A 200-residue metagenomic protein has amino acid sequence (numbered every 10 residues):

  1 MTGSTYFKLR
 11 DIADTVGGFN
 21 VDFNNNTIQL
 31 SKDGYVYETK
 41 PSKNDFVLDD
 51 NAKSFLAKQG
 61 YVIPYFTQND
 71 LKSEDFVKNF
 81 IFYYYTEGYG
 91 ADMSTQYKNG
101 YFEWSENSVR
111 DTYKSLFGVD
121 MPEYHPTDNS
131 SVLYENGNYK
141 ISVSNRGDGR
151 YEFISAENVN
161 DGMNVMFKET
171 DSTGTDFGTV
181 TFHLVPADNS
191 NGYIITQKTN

Functional and structural regions predicted by a protein language model:
M1, S31-V36, K168-S172, K198-N200: Secondary-structure transition/turn motif
M1-D45: Primary recognition of N-terminal secretory signal peptides and signal-anchoring hydrophobic helices
T2-L9, E74, F102, E106 (+1 more regions): Solvent-exposed, acidic/flexible segments
T5, N26-I28, Y139, M163 (+1 more regions): Hydrophobic residues embedded in beta-strands of well-ordered beta-sheets
N20, E152-V159, I194-K198: A structural signal for short, hydrophobic beta-strand segments that form beta-sheets in beta-rich/all-beta domains
P41-N138: Core segments of small alpha/beta cavity-forming domains
L133-G178, A187: Acidic, glycine-rich flexible loop segments
T175-N200: Short beta-strand edge/turn micro-motifs at domain boundaries
